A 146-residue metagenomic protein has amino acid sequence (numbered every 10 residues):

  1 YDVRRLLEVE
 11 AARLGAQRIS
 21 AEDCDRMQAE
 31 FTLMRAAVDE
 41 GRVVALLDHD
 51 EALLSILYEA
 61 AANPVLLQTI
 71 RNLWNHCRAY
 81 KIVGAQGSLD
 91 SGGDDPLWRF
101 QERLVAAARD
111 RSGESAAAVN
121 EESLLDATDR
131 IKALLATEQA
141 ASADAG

Functional and structural regions predicted by a protein language model:
Y1, R5-A12, L47, Y58 (+4 more regions): Hydrophobic alpha-helical segments
Y1-Q17, E22, V65, S112 (+1 more regions): Short linear motifs at protein or domain termini
D2-V3, I19-R26, A45, G92-P96: A generic short alpha-helical patch detector that favors 3-5-residue windows in or near N-terminal regions
V3-I19, E51-D90: Hydrophobic, amphipathic alpha-helical faces that serve as interaction scaffolds
E10-A36, D48: Amphipathic alpha-helical dimerization/coiled-coil segments that flank or bridge DNA-binding/regulatory modules
E22-D25, V44, P64-Q68, E114-A118: Short, solvent-exposed positions on alpha-helices
Q28-F31, R35, E40, A52-L54 (+1 more regions): C-terminal all-alpha effector/ligand-binding and dimerization domain of prokaryotic HTH-type transcriptional repressors
R42-H49: Exposed, interaction-prone assembly regions rather than primary DNA-binding/catalytic cores
